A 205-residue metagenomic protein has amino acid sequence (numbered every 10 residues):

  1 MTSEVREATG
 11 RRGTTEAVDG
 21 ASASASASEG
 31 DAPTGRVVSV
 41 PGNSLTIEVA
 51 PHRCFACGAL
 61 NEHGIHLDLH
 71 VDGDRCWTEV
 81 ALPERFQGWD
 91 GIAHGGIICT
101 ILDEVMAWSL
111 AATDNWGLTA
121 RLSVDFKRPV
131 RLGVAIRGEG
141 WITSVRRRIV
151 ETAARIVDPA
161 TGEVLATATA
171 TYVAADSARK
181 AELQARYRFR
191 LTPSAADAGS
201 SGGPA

Functional and structural regions predicted by a protein language model:
M1-L45, V130-L132, T143-A205: HotDog/MaoC-like acyl-thioester-processing domains
S3-E4, A50-A93: Catalytic strand-loop segment that frames the active site of acyl-thioester-processing enzymes
A23, E29, E104-R137, I142-T143: Hydrophobic beta-strand-centered segment that forms part of the acyl-chain substrate-binding groove
I65, L118-A120, I136, V150 (+1 more regions): Hydrophobic core residues within well-ordered beta-strands of beta-rich domains
H70-D72, W141-V145: Short beta-strand micro-motifs enriched in acidic
W77, N115-G117, R148-V150: A conserved beta-turn-beta hairpin within the catalytic core of GNAT-like acetyltransferases that forms part
E79-A81, S123-D125, E139-W141, R155 (+1 more regions): Residue-level recognition of well-ordered beta-strand positions that form the cores of beta-sheet-rich folds across
G96-T100: Conserved N-terminal beta-strand and adjoining loop/helix that marks the start of the Nudix/MutT-like hydrolase domain
